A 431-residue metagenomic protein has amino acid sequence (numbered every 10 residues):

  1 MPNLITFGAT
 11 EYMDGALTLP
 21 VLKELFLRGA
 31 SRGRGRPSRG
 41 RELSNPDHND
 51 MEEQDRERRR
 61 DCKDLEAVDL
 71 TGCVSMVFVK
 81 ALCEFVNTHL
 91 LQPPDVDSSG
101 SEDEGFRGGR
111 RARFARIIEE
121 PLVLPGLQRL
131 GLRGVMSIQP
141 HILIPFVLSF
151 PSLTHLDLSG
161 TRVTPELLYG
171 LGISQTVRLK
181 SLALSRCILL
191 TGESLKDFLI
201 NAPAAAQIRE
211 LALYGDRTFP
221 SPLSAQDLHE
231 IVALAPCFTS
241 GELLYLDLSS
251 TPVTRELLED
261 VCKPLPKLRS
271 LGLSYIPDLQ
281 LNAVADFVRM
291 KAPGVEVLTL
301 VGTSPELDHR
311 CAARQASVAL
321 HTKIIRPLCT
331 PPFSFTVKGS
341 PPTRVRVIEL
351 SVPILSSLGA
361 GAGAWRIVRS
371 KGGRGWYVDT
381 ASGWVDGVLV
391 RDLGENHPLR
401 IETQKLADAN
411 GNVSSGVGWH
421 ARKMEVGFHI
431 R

Functional and structural regions predicted by a protein language model:
M1-N3, V21-C62, A81-P125, H141-P151 (+7 more regions): Leucine-rich repeat
N3-G15, D69-M76, G131-I188: N-terminal start-of-domain structural block
F7-T10, E66-T71, L127-R133, L153-L158 (+6 more regions): Conserved hydrophobic beta-strand positions in leucine-rich repeat
A9-Y12, A30, C73, N87 (+8 more regions): Short amphipathic alpha-helices and their capping/turn residues within compact interaction modules
E11-P20, V74-L82, R110-A112, M136-H141 (+7 more regions): Short, solvent-exposed loop/turn at the beta-strand->alpha-helix junction within individual leucine-rich repeat
D64-V74, L124-T161, L243-T251, D260 (+2 more regions): Extended amphipathic secondary-structure runs
I173-T176, A183-I188, G192, A205 (+3 more regions): WD40 beta-propeller repeat blades
F219, L234-R431: Leucine-rich solenoid repeat modules
